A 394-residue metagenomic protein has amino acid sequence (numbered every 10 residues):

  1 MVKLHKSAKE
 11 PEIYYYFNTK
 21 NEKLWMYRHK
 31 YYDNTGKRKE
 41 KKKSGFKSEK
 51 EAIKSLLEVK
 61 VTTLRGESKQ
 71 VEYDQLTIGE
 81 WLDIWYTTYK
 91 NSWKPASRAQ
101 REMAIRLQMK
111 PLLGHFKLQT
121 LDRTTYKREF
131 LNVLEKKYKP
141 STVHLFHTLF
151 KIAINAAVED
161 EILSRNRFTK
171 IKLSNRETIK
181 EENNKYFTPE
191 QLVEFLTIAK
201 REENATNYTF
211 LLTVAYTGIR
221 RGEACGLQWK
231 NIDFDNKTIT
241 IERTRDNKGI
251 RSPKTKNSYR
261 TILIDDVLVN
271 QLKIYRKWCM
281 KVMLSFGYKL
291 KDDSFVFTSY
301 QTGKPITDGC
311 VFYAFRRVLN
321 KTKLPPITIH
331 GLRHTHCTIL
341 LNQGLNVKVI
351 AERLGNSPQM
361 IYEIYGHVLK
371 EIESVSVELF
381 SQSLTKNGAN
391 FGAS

Functional and structural regions predicted by a protein language model:
M1-L76, E80, I84-T87, M103 (+3 more regions): Basic/aromatic DNA-contact patch characteristic of tyrosine site-specific recombinases
T19, D74, Y86-I162, R167 (+4 more regions): N-terminal core-binding DNA-recognition domain of tyrosine site-specific recombinases/integrases
P140, H144-T148, E159, L163-R165 (+6 more regions): Basic, Lys/Arg- and aromatic-enriched nucleic-acid-binding interface segment
P140, T197-N207, T217, I262 (+3 more regions): Short, basic (Lys/Arg/His-rich) helix/loop patches that form interaction surfaces in the mid-to-C-terminal regions
Y186, R245, L354-L379: Catalytic-site neighborhood detector that most strongly recognizes the C-terminal catalytic loop/helix of tyrosine
N231-T238, L345-I364: Short, polar N-cap/turn motifs at the start of nucleic acid-interacting alpha helices
N236, G249-Y259, D266-L268, I274 (+4 more regions): C-terminal secondary-structure termini that scaffold catalytic or DNA-interacting sites
